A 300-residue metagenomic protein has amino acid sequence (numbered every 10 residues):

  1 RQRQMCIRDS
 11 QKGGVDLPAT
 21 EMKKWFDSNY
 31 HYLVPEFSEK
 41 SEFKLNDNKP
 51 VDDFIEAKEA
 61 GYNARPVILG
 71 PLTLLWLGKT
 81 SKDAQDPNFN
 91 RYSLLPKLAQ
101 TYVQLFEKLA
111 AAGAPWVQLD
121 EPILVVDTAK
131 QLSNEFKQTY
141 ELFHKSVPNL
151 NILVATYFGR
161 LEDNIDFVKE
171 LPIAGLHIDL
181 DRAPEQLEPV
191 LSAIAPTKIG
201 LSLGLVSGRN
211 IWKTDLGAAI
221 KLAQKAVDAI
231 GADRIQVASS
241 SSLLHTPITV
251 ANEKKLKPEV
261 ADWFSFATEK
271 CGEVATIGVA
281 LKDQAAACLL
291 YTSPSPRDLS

Functional and structural regions predicted by a protein language model:
R1-Q4, R8-K79, Q236-L243: Glycine-rich, aromatic-flanked loop segments that form ligand/cofactor-binding clefts across common enzyme folds
Q2-R3, I7-D9, Y291-P294, D298-S300: Single conserved hydrophobic/aromatic residue that forms the stacking wall/gate of nucleotide- or nucleobase-binding
K44, D83-A99: Active-site mouth loops of central-metabolism enzymes
A57, L109, E121, V168 (+1 more regions): Conserved, mostly hydrophobic/aromatic
N63-R65, P115-Q118, N151-L153, G175-H177 (+2 more regions): Structural preference for beta-strand elements that scaffold enzyme active sites
V67-A84, G113-F136, S240-E253: Active-site-proximal loop/short-helix segments that contain or immediately flank catalytic acid/base residue(s)
S133-L150, V274: Alpha-helix-loop-beta-strand connector modules within alpha/beta enzyme cores
F167-S265, I277-D283: Catalytic-face loop-and-helix region of soluble metabolic enzyme cores
